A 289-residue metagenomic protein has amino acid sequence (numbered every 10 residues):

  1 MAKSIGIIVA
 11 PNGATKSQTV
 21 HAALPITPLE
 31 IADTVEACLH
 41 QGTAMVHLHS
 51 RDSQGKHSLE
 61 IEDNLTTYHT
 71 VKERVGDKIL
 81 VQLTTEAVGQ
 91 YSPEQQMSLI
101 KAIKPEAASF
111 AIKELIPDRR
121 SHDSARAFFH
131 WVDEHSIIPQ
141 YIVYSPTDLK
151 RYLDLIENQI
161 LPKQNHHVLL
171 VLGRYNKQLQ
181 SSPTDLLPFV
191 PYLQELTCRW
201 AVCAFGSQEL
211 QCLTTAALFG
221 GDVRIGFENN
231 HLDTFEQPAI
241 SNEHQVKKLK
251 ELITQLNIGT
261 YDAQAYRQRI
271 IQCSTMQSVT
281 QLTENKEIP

Functional and structural regions predicted by a protein language model:
M1-A23: N-terminal small/glycine-rich loop or linker at the start of catalytic domains across soluble metabolic enzymes
I31, C38, H49, A108 (+3 more regions): Conserved, mostly hydrophobic/aromatic
H40-T43, P105, G220-G221: A structural motif
M45-T66, G173, N230-F235: Glycine-rich, proline-tolerant flexible connector loops at the mouths of alpha/beta enzymes
H57-L83, V132, P188-E195, E243-I253: Alpha-helix-loop-beta-strand connector modules within alpha/beta enzyme cores
S58-S121: Active-site beta->alpha loop and helix N-cap motifs at the rims of alpha/beta catalytic domains
A107-F227, A239, H244: Catalytic alpha/beta core domains of metabolic enzymes, predominantly
Q194-P289: C-terminal alpha-helical cap/extension of soluble enzyme domains
